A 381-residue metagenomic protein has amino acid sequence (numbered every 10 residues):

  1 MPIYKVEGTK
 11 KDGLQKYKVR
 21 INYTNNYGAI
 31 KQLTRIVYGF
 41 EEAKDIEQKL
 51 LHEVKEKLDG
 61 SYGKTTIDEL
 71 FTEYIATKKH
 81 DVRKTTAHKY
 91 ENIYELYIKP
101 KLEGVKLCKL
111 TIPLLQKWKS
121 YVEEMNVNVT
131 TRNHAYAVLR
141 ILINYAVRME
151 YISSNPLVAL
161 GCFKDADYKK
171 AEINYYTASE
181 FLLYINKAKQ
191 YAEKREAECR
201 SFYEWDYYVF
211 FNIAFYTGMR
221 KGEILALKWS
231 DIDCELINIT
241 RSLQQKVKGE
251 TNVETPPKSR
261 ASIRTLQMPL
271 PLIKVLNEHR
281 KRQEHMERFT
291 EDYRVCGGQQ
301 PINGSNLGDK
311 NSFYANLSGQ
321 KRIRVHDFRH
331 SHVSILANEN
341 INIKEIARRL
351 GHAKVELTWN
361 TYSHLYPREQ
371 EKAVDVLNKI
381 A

Functional and structural regions predicted by a protein language model:
K10, G63, I75-Y151, P156 (+4 more regions): N-terminal core-binding DNA-recognition domain of tyrosine site-specific recombinases/integrases
K10-C108, P113, K281-T290: N-terminal DNA-binding module of tyrosine recombinases/phage integrases
R20, C162, A226-K281: Conserved tyrosine-mediated DNA breakage-rejoining catalytic core shared by Y-recombinases
M125, N186-F202, T217, L266 (+4 more regions): Short, basic (Lys/Arg/His-rich) helix/loop patches that form interaction surfaces in the mid-to-C-terminal regions
V129, N133, R148, I152 (+5 more regions): Basic, Lys/Arg- and aromatic-enriched nucleic-acid-binding interface segment
Y175, S242-L243, L350-D375: Catalytic-site neighborhood detector that most strongly recognizes the C-terminal catalytic loop/helix of tyrosine
A226-I232, A347-A353, S363: A short, basic/aromatic helix-end/turn motif that makes direct DNA contacts
G249-P256, E339-I341, N360, H364-A381: DNA/chromatin major-groove-contacting recognition/catalytic segments
